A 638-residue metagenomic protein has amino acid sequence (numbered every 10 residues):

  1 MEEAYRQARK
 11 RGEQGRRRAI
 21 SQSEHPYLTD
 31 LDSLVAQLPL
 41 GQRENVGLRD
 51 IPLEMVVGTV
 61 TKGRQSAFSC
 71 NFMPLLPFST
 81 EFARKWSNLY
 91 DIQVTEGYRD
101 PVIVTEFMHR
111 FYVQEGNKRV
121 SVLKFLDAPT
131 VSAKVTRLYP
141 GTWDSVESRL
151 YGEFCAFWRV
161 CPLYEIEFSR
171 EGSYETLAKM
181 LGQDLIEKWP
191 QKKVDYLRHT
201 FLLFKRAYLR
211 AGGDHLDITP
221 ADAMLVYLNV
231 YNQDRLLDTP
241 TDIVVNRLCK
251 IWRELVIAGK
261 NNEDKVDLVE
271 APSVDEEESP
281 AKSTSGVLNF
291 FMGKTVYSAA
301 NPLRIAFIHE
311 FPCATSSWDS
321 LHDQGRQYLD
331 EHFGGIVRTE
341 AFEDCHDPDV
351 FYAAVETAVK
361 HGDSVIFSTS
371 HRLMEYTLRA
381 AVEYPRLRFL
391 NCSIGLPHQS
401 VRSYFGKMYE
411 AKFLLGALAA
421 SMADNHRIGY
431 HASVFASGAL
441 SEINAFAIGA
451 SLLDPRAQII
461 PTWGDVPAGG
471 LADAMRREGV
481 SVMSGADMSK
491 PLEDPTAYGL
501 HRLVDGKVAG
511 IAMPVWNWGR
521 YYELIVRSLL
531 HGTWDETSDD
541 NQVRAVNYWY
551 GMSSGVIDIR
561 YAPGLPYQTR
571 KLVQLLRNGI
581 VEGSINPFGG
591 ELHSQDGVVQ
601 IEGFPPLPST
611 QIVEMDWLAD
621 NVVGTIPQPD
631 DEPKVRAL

Functional and structural regions predicted by a protein language model:
M1-K118, K124-F125, R170-Q183, P190 (+1 more regions): Short, charged/polar connector segments at secondary-structure boundaries
F107, Q114-L177: Glycine- and acidic-residue-rich phosphate-binding/metal-coordinating active-site segment common to enzymes that handle
R304-Q324, L329, F342-P348, A436-L440: Extracytoplasmic "Venus flytrap"
R326, L414-A457, D540-P563: An alpha-beta-alpha
G362-H371, L390-C392, G479-S489, V508-W516 (+1 more regions): Periplasmic-binding protein-like
V382-F405: Flexible loop/hinge segments that line or gate small-molecule binding clefts
Y404-H426, V515-E536: Hydrophobic alpha-helical segments within soluble ligand-binding/sensing domains
H531-T537, N541-L638: Segments of small-molecule ligand-sensing domains
